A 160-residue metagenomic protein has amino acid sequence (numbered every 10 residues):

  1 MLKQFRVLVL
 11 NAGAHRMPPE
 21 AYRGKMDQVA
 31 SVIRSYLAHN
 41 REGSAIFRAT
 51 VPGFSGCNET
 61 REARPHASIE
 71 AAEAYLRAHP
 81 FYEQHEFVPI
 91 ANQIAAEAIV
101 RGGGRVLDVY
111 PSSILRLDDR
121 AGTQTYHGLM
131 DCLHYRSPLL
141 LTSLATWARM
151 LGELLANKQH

Functional and structural regions predicted by a protein language model:
M1-H160: Extracellular glycan-modifying ectodomains
